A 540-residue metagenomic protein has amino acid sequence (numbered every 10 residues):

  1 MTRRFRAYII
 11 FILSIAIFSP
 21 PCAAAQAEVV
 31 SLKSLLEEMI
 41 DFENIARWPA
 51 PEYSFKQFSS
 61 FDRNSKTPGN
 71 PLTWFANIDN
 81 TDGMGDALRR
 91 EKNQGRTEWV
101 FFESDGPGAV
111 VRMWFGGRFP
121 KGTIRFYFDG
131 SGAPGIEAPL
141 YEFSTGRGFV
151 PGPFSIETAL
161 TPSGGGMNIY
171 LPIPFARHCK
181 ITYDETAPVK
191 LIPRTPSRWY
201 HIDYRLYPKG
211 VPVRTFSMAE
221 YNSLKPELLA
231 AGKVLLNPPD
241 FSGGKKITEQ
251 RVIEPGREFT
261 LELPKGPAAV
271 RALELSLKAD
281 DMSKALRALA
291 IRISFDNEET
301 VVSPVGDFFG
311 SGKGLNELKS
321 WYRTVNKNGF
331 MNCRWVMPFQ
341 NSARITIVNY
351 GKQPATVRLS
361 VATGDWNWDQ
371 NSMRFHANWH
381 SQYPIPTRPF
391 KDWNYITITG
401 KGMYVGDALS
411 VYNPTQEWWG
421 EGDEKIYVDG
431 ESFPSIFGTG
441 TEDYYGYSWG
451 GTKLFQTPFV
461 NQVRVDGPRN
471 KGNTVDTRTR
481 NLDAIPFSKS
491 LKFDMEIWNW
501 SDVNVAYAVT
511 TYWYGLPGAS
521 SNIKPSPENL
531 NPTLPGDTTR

Functional and structural regions predicted by a protein language model:
M1-I9: Bacterial N-terminal signal peptides that target proteins for export
Y8-P20: Bacterial N-terminal signal peptides
P21-A25: Signal peptide processing junction and immediate N-terminal pro/mature segment of secreted/exported proteins
Q26-R540: Beta-strand-centric surfaces of beta-sandwich/beta-rich domains
